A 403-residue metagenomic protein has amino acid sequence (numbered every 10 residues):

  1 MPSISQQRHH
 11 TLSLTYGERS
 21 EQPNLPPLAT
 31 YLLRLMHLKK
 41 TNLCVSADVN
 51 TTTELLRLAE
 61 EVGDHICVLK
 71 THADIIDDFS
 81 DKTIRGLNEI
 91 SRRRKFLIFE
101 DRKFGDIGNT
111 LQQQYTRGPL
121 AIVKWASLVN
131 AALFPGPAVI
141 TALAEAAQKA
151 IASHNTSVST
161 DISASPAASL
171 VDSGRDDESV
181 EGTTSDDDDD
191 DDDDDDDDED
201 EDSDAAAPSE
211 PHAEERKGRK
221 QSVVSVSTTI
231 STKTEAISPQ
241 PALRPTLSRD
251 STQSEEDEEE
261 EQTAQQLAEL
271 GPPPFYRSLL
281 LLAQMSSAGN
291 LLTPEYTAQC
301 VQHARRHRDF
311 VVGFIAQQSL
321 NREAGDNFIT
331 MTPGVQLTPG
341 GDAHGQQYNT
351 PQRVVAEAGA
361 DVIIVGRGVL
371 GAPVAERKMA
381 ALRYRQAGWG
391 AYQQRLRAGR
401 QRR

Functional and structural regions predicted by a protein language model:
P2-F99, S287-G313, N321-E323, A343-N349 (+3 more regions): Conserved N-terminal beta1-alpha1 strand-loop-helix module at the mouth
S46-N50, H72-I76, K103-I107, A132-F134 (+4 more regions): Active-site beta-loop-alpha junctions enriched in small/polar residues
I66, N327-T332: Active-site regions of enzymes building and remodeling cell-envelope glycoconjugates
K82-G118, V123, L128: Hydrophobic/aromatic-rich structural module bridging two neighboring secondary-structure elements via a short loop
G108-E323, N327-I329, T338-P339: Conserved anion-binding
K124-G136, H344-A380: Glycine-rich phosphate-binding active-site loops on the catalytic face of alpha/beta enzymes
A150, V369-R403: C-terminal helical cap(s) of enzyme catalytic domains, especially alpha/beta-barrels
T332-Q347: Gly/Pro-rich active-site loop or hairpin
